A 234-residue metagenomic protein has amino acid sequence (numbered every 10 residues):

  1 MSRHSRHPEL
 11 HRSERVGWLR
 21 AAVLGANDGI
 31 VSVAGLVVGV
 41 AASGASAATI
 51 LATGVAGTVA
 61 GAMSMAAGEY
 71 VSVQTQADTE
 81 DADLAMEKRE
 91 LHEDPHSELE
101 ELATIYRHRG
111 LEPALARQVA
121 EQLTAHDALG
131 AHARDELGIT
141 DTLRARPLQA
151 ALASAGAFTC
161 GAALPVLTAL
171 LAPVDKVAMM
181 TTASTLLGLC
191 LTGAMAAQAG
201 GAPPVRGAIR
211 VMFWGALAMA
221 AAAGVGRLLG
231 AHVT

Functional and structural regions predicted by a protein language model:
M1-S72: Internal alpha-helical transmembrane segments
M1-W18, V73-A155: Cytosol/matrix-facing amphipathic helices and coiled-coil assembly/linker segments of eukaryotic membrane proteins
E14-G25, A47-V55, L115, R146-L152 (+2 more regions): The feature identifies polytopic integral membrane transport proteins across all domains of life
W18-A34, D141-L167: Transmembrane alpha-helical segments and their cytosolic interface motifs in multi-pass membrane proteins
D175-L187: Structural signature of hydrophobic alpha-helical transmembrane segments
L191-A216: Interfacial loop-to-transmembrane junctions
A223-T234: Juxtamembrane boundary at the C-terminal end of a transmembrane helix
